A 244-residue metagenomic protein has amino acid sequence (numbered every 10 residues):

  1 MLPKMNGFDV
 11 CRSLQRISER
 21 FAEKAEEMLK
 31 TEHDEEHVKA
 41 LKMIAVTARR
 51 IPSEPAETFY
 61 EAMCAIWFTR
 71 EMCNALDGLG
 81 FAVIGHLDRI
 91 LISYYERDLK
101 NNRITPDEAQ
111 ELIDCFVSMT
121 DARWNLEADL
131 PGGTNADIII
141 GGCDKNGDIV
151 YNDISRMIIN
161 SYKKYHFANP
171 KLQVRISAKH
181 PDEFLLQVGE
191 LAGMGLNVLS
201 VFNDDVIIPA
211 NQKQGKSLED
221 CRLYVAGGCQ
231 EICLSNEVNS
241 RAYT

Functional and structural regions predicted by a protein language model:
M1-K4, E36, A40, T47 (+1 more regions): Conserved catalytic cores of very large enzyme subunits
M1-T31, M43-T47, I51-P55, R70: Polar/charged low-complexity regulatory segments
